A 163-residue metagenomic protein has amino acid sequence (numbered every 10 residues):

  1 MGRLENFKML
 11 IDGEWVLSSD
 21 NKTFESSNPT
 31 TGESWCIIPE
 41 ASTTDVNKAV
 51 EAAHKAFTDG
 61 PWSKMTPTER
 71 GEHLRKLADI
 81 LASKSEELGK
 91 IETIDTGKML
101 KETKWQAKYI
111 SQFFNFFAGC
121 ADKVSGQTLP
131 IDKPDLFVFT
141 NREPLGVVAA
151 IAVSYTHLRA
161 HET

Functional and structural regions predicted by a protein language model:
M1-I38, E72, K76, V124-A152: Terminal low-complexity tails and localization/encapsulation signals of metabolic enzymes
V16, G60-S63, S154-Y155: Short strand->helix junction
W35-V124: Glycine-rich loop-to-alpha-helix module at the N-terminal edge of alpha/beta enzyme cores
T44, G146, Y155: Glycine-centered loop/turn positions within well-structured domains that cap or flank conserved ligand/cofactor-binding
T156-T163: Conserved small/polar residues in nucleotide/adenosyl-binding loops
